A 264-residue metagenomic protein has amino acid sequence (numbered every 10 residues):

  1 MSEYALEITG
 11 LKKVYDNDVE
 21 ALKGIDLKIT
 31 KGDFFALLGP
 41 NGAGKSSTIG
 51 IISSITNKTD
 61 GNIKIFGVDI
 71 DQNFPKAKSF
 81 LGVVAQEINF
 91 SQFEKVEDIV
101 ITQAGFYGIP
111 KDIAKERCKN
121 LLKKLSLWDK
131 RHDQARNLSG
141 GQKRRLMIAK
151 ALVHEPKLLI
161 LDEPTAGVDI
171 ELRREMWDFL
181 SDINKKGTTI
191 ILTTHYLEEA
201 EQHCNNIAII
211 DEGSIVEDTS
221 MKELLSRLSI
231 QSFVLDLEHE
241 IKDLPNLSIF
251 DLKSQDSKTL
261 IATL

Functional and structural regions predicted by a protein language model:
G61-D69, K76-A77: Conserved ABC transporter NBD signature motif
I101, G105, D112-K130: Conserved ABC ATPase "signature" region
Q134-L138: Conserved ABC ATPase signature
I148: Hydrophobic anchor residue at the start of the ABC signature
V153-K157: A short, proline-enriched helix->beta-strand linker immediately N-terminal to the Walker B motif in ABC-type P-loop
L159-D162: Catalytic Walker B motif of ABC-type/P-loop ATPase nucleotide-binding domains
W177-L264: ABC transporter nucleotide-binding domain
